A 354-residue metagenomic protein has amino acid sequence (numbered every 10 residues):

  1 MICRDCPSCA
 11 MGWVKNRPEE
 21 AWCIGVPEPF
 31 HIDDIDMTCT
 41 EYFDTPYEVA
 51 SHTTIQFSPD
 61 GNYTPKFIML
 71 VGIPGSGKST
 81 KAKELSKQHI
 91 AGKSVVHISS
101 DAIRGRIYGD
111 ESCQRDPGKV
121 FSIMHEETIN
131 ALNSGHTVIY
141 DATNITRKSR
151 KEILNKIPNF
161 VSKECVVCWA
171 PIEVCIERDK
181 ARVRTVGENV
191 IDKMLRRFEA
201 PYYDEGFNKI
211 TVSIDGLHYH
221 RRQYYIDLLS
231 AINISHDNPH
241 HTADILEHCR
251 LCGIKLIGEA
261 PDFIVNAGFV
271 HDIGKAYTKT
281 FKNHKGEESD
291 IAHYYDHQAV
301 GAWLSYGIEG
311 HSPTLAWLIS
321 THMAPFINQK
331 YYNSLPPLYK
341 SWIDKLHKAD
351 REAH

Functional and structural regions predicted by a protein language model:
M1-S58: Cysteine-centered metal-binding/redox modules
F67, V71, E173-R222: Conserved GTP-binding G-domain of TRAFAC-class P-loop NTPases and closely related GTPase folds
S76: ATP-binding Walker
S79: Walker A/P-loop
A82-H136: Conserved substrate/cofactor phosphate-moiety recognition/catalytic segment in nucleotide-dependent phosphotransferases
V161-C175: Conserved phosphate-donor/acceptor-positioning beta-strand/loop module used by diverse small-molecule
S213-D290: Acidic/His-rich, divalent-metal-binding segments that scaffold phosphate/diphosphate chemistry
K255-H354: Divalent metal-dependent catalytic cores for phosphoryl transfer on phosphate-bearing substrates
